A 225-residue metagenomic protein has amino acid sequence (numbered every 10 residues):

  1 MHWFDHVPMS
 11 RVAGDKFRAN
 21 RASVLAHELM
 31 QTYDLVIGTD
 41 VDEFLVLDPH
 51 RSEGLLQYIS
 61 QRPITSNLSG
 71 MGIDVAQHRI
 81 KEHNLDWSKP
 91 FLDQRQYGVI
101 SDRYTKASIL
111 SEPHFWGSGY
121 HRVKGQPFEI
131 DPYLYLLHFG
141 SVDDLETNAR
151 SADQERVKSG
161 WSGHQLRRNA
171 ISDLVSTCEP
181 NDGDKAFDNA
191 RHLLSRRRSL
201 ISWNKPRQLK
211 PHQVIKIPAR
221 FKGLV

Functional and structural regions predicted by a protein language model:
M1-G38, V46-L47, R51: Active-site-proximal specificity loops/subdomain of glycosyltransferases
M9, V41, I73: Active-site-proximal beta-strand/loop segments in catalytic clefts of secreted hydrolases
A19-N20, L47-V225: Catalytic-site signature of metal-activated, phosphate-bearing donor transferases, centered on the GT-A/GT-A-like
D34, D42, S66: Conserved acidic residues
D40-D42, G140: Anionic group-transfer/hydrolysis microenvironments
